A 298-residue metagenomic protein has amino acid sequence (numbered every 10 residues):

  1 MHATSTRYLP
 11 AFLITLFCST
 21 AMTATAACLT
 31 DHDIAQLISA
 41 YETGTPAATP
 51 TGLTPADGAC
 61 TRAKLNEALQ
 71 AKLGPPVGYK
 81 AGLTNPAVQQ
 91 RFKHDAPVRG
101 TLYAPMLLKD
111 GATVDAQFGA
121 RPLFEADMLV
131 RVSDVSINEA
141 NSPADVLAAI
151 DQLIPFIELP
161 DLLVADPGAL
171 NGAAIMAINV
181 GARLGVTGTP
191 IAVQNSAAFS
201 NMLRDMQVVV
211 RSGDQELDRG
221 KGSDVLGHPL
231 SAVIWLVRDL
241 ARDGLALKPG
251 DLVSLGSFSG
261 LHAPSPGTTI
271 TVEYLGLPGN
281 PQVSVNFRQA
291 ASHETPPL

Functional and structural regions predicted by a protein language model:
M1-R7: N-terminal secretory signal peptides that target proteins for export/translocation
P10-A21: Bacterial N-terminal signal peptides
M22-A26: Sec/Tat signal peptide C-region and signal peptidase I cleavage site
A27-L226, P281-N286: Catalytic-core "active-site belt" of small-molecule-metabolizing enzymes, emphasizing His/Asp/Glu-rich regions
K221, V225, A241, L255 (+2 more regions): Contiguous, function-dense segments enriched for cysteine-driven chemistry and partner/ligand-binding capacity
S259-H262, G276-G279: Short, charged beta-turn/beta-strand-edge "cap" motif at the junction between a beta-strand and an adjacent loop
